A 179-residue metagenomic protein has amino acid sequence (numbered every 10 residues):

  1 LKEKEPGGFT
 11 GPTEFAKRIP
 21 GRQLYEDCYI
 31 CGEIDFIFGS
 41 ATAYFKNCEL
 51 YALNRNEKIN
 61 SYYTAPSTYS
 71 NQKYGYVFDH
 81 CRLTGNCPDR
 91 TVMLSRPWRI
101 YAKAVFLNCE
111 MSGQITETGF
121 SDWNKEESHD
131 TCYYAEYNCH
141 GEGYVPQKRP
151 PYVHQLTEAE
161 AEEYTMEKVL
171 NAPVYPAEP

Functional and structural regions predicted by a protein language model:
L1-P179: Sequence-level preference for short, compositionally simple segments enriched in small aliphatic or small polar residues
